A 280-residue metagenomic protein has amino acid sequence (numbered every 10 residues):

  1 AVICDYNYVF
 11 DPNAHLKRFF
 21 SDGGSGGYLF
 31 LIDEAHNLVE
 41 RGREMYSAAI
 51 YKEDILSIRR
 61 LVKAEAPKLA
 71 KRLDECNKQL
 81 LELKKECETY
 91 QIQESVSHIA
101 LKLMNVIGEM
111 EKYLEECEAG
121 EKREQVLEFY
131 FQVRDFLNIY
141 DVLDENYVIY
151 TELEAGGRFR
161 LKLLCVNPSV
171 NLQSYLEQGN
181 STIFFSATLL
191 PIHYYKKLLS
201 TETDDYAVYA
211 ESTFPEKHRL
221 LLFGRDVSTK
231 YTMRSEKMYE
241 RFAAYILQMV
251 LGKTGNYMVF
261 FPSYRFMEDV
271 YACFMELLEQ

Functional and structural regions predicted by a protein language model:
A1, N13-F30, E34-M258, P262-L277: Conserved coupling segment at the C-terminus of the helicase ATP-binding
A1-N7: Conserved P-loop NTPase mechanochemical-coupling segment
N7-Y8, H36: Catalytic acidic motif of RecA-like/P-loop NTPases
Q280: Conserved phosphate-binding/catalytic loops in two-lobed NTP-binding clefts
